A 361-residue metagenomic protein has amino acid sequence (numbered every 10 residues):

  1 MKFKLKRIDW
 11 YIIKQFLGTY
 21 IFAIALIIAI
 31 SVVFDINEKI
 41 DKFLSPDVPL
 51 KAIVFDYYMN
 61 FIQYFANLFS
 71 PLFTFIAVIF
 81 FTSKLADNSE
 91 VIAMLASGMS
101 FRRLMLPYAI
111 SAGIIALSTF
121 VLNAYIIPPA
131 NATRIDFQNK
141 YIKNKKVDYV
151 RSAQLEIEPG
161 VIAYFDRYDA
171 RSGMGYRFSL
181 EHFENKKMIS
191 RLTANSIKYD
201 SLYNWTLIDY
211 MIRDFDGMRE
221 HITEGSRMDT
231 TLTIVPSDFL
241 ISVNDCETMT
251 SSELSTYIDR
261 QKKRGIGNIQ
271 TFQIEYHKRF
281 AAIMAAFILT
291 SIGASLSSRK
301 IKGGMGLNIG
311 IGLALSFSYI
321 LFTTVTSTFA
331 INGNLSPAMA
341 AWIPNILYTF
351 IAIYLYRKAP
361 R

Functional and structural regions predicted by a protein language model:
M1-P159, A170, M218, P236-R361: Transmembrane alpha-helices
F3, E220-I234: Generic detection of short hydrophobic beta-strand segments and adjacent strand-loop junctions
I157-Y210: Structural signature for solvent-exposed beta-strand/loop edge elements and short helix-capping sites, enriched
K187-S190, D216-S226: A short, polar/proline- and glycine-enriched secondary-structure boundary/capping micro-motif
N195-K198, D209-R213, M228-D229, S237-S242 (+2 more regions): Short C-terminal domain-edge/linker segments immediately following a structured domain
Y199-H221, I241-M249: A short, charged
